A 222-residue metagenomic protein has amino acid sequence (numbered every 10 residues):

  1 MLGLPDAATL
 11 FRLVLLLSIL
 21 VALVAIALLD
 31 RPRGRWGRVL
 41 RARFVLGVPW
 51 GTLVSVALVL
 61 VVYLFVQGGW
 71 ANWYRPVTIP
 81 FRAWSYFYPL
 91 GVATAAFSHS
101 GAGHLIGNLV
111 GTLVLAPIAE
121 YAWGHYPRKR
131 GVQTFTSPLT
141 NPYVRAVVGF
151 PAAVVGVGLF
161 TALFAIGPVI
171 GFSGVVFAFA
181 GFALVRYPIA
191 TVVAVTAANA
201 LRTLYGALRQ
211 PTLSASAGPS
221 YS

Functional and structural regions predicted by a protein language model:
L2-S222: A detector for small-residue-rich transmembrane helices and their helix-helix packing motifs
